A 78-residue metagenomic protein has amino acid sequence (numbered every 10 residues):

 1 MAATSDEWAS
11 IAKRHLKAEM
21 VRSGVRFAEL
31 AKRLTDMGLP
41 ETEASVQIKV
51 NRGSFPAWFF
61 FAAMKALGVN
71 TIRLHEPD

Functional and structural regions predicted by a protein language model:
M1-R26: A short, Lys/Arg-rich alpha-helix, primarily the initiator
E29, S45, R73: Residues in the helix-turn-helix
L30-L34: Short alpha-helical "recognition helix" segments of helix-turn-helix
D36-S54: Recognition helix of helix-turn-helix/homeodomain-like DNA-binding domains that insert into the DNA major groove
P56-R73: DNA major-groove recognition helix of helix-turn-helix/homeodomain DNA-binding modules
L74-D78: Short amphipathic recognition helices of helix-turn-helix/homeodomain-type DNA-binding modules
